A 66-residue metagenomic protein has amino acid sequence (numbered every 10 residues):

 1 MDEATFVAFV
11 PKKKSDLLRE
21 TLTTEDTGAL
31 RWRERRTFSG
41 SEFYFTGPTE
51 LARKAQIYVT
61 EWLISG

Functional and structural regions predicted by a protein language model:
M1, G28-F38: Short, flexible, solvent-exposed loop/turn segments with mixed acidic/basic and small polar residues
A4-V10, S41-G47: Short cationic amphipathic helices and targeting signals
F6-R31: Short amphipathic alpha-helix segments
P11-K14, T46-K54: Helix N-cap motif at beta-to-alpha junctions
D16, G40-E42, G66: Compositionally biased regions
E50-S65: Charge-rich, low-aromatic oligomerization/scaffolding segments with amphipathic character
